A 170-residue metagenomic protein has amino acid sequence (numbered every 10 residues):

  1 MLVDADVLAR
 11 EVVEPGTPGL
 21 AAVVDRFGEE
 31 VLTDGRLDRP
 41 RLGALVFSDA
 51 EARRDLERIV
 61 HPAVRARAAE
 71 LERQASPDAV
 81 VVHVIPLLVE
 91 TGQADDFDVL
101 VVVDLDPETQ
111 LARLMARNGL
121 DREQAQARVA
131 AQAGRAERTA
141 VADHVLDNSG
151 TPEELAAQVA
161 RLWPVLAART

Functional and structural regions predicted by a protein language model:
M1-P15, D25, E29, A131-A140 (+1 more regions): N-terminal polybasic phosphate/anion-binding patch
D6, L56, V82, A125 (+2 more regions): Residue-level signal for inorganic ion chemistry
V7-R10, D106-E108, A127-A130, P152: Short, acidic/turn-prone active-site loops that include or flank metal/cofactor- and phosphate-binding residues
V7-V80: ATP-dependent small-molecule kinase phosphotransfer cores that center on conserved nucleotide phosphate-binding segments
L37, I59-V60, L105, A130-A133 (+1 more regions): Short beta->alpha linker loops
R39, E57, R122-A130: Short, well-structured alpha-helical segments
E70-V80, A94-V103, P107-A112, A116-L120 (+1 more regions): NTP-dependent small-molecule kinase module
D78-E90: Switch II (G3) loop of P-loop NTPases
